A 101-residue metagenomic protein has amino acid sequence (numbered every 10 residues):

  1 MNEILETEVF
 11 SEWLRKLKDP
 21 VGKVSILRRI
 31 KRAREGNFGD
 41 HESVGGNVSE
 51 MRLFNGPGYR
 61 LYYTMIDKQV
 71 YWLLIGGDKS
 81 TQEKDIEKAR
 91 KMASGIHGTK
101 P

Functional and structural regions predicted by a protein language model:
M1-K31: Solvent-exposed, charged helical/coil patches that constitute nucleic-acid or partner-interaction surfaces
E3-I4, E12, K23-V24, F38 (+2 more regions): Enriched for short, Lys/Arg-rich terminal
L17, I30-A33, A89, I96: Alpha-helix boundary/capping residues
K18-V21, G46, V70-Y71: Amphipathic alpha-helical interaction segments
R28-N55, P101: A short, surface-exposed loop/turn module that caps and links secondary-structure elements
